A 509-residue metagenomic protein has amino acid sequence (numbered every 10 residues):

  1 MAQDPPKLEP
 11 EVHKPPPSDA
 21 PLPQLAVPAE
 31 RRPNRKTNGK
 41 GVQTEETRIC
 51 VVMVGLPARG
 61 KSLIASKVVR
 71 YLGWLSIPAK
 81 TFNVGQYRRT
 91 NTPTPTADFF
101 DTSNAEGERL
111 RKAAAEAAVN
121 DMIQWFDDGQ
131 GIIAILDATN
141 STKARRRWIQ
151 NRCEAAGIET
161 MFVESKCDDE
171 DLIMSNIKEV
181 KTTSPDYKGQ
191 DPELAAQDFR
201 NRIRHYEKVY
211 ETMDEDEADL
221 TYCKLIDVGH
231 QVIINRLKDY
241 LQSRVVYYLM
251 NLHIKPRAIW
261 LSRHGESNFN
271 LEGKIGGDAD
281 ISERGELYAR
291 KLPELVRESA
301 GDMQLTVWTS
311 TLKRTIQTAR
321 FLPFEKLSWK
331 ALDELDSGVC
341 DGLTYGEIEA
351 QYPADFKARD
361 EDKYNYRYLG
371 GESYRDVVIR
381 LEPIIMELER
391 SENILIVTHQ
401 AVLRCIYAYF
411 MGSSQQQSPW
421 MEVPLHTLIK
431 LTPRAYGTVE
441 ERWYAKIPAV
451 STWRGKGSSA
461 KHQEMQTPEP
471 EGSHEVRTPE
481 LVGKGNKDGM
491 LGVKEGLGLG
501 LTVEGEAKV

Functional and structural regions predicted by a protein language model:
A2-K7, E11-H13, P21, K40 (+3 more regions): NTP-dependent small-molecule kinase module
P17-T37: N-terminal pre-Walker A segment at the start of P-loop NTPase domains
Q24-L25, T37-V42, D214, Q231-A258 (+7 more regions): Acidic, low-complexity terminal tails and accessory targeting/binding regions of phosphate-metabolizing enzymes
P33-T44, Q124: Pre-Walker A adenine-sensing motif
M53, I396: Hydrophobic anchor at the beta1->P-loop junction of P-loop NTPases
S62-I123, Q130, D169-I173: Conserved substrate/cofactor phosphate-moiety recognition/catalytic segment in nucleotide-dependent phosphotransferases
A97-R109, R152-T212: A glycine- and Lys/Arg-enriched "phosphate-lid" helix/loop adjacent to the NTP-binding pocket of small-molecule kinases
A138, K143-R147, R152, G157-T183 (+5 more regions): Phosphate-coordination/substrate-recognition cap region in phosphate-metabolizing enzymes
